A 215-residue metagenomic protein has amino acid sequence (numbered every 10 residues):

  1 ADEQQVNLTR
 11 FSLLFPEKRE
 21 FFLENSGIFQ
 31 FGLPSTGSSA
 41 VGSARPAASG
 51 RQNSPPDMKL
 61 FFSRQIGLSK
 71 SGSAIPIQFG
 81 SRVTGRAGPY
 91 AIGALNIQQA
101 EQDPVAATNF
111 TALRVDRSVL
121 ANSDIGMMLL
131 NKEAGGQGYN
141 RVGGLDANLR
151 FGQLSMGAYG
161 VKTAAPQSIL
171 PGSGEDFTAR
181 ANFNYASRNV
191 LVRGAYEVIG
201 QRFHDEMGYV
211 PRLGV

Functional and structural regions predicted by a protein language model:
A1-V215: Outer-membrane beta-barrel channel domains
